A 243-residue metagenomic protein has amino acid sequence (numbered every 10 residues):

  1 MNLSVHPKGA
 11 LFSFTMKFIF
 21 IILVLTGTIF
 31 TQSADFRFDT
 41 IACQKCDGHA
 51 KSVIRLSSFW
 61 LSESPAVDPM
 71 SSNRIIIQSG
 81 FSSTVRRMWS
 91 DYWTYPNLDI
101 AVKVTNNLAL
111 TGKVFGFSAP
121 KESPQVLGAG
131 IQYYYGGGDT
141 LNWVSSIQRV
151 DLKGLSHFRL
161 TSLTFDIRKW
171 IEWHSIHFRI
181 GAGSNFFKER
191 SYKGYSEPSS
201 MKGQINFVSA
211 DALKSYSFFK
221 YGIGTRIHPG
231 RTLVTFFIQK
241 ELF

Functional and structural regions predicted by a protein language model:
M1-L56: Cleavable N-terminal export/targeting peptides
H6, F14-T15, S71-S72, T111 (+1 more regions): Generic N-terminal leader/processing signal
Q32-I76, M88-D91, K153-K220, R226-G230 (+1 more regions): Outer-membrane beta-barrel transmembrane domain signature
I76-S82, T111-F115, W143-Q148, R179-N185 (+2 more regions): Transmembrane beta-strands of outer-membrane beta-barrel proteins
S83-W143, Q148-R149: Glycine- and aromatic-enriched membrane insertion/assembly motifs of diderm outer-membrane and organelle channel
